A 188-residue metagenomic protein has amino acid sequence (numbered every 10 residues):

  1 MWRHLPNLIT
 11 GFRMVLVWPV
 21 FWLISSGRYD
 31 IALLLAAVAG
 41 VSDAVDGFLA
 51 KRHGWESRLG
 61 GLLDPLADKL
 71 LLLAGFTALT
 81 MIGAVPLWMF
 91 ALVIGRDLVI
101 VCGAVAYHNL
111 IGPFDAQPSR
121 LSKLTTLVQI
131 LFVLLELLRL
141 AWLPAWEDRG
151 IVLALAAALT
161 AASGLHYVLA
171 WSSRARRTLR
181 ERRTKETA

Functional and structural regions predicted by a protein language model:
M1-A188: Alpha-helical transmembrane bundles and membrane-interface segments of multipass inner-membrane proteins
